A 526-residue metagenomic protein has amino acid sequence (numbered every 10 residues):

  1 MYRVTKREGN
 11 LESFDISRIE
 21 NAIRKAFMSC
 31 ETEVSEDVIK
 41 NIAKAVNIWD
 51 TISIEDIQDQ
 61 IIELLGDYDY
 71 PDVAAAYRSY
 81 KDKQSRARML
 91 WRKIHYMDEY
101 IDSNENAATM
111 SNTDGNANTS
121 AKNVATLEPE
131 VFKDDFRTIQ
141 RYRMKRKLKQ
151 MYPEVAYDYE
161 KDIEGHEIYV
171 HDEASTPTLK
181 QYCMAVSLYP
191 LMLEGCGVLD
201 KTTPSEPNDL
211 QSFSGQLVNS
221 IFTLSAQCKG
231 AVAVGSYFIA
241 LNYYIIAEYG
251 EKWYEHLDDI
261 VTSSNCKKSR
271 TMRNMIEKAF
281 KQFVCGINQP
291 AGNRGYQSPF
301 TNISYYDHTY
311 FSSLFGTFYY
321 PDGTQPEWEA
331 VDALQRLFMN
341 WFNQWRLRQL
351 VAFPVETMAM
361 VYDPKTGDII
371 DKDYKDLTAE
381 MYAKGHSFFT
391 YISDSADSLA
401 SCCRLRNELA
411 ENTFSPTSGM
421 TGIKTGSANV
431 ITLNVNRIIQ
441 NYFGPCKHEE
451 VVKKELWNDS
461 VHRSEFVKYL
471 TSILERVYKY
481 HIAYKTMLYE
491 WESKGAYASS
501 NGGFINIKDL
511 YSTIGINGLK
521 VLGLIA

Functional and structural regions predicted by a protein language model:
M1-N104, N506: Charged, amphipathic alpha-helical regulatory modules used for macromolecular assembly or allosteric control
Y2, K44-I48, L314-G316, V521-A526: Short, hydrophobic beta-strand segments
R3, N302-S304, T432-N434, T513-G518: Structured core elements
L11, S53, T425, G503-G515: Secondary-structure capping and boundary motifs in well-ordered enzyme cores
D15, I19, A233, G515-L519: Catalytic-loop motifs flanking and including active-site residues across diverse enzymes
D50, L65-Y70, I245, T309-F311 (+1 more regions): Short alpha-helix boundary/capping elements
M97-K508: Conserved catalytic cores of very large enzyme subunits
I239, S512-I525: Contiguous, well-ordered alpha-helical segments that form the cores/surfaces of helical PPI scaffolds
